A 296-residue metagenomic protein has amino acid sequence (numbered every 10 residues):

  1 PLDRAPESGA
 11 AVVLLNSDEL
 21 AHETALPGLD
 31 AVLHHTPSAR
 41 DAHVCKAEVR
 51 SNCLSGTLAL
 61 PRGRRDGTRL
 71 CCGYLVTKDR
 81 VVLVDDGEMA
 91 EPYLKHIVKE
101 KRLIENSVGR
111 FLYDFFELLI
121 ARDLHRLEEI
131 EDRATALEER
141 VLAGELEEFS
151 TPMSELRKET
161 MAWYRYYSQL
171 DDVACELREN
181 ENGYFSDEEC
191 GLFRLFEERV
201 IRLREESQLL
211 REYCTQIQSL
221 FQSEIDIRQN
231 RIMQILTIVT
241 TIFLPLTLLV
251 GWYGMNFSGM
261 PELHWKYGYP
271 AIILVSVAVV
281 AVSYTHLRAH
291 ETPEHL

Functional and structural regions predicted by a protein language model:
P1-E179, S186, R199-R202: Peripheral, non-transmembrane regulatory/ligand-interaction domains of membrane transport proteins
L83, G251, E294-H295: General alpha-helical segment detector with a strong preference for membrane-spanning helices and helix-boundary regions
E138, E145-Y253: Membrane-associated alpha-helical segments
L248-Y267: Helix-termination/interfacial motifs at the ends of transmembrane alpha-helices
Y269-L274: Hydrophobic alpha-helical transmembrane segments
V279-S283: Alpha-helical transmembrane segments of multipass membrane proteins
T285-E294: Conserved small/polar residues in nucleotide/adenosyl-binding loops
